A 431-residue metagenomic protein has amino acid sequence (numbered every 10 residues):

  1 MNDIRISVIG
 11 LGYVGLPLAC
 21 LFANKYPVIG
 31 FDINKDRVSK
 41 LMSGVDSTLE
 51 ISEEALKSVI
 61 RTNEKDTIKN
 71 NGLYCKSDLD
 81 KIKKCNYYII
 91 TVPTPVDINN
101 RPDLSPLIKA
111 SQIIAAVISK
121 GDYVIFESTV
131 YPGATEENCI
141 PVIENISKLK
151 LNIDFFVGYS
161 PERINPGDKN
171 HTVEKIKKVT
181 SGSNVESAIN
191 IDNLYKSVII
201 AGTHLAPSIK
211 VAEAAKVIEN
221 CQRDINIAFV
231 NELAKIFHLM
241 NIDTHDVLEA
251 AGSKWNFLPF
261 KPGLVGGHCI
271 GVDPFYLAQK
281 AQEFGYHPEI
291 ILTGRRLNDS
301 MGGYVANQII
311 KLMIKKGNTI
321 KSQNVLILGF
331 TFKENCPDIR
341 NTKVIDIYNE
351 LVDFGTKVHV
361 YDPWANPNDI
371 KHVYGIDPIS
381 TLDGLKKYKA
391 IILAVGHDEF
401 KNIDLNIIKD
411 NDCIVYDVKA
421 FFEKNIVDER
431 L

Functional and structural regions predicted by a protein language model:
M1-L431: Structural/interface elements that position substrates and couple domains in central-metabolism enzymes
